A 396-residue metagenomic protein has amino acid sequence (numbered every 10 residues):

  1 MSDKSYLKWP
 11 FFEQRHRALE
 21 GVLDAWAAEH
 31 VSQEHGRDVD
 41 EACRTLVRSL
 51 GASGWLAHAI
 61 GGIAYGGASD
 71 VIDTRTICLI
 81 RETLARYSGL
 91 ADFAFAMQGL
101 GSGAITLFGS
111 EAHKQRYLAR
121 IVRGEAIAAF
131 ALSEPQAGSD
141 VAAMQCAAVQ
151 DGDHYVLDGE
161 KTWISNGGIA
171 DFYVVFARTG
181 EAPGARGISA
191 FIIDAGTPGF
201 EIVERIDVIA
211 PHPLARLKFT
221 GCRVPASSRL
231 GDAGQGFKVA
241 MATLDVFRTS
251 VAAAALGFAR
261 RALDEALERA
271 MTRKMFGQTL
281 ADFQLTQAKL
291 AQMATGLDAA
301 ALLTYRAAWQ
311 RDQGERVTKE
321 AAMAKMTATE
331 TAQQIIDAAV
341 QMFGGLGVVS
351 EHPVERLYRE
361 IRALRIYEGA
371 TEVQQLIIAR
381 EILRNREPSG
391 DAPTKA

Functional and structural regions predicted by a protein language model:
M1-R86, F108-H113, R120, G124 (+3 more regions): Alpha-helical interface subdomain recognition
G54, R81-A85, A177, I193-T197 (+1 more regions): Short Ser/Thr-interspersed hydrophobic loop/turn segments at strand-loop and sheet-helix junctions that line or gate
G89-A112, G138-V141: N-terminal glycine-rich flavin-associated loop
A94, Q136-S139, W163-N166, G180-A182 (+1 more regions): Short Gly/Pro-enriched turn/cap motifs at secondary-structure boundaries
I127-V149: A gly/ser-rich beta-alpha-beta helix-loop segment of oxidoreductase catalytic cores
A143, G196-P225: Flexible, small-/acidic-enriched active-site or ligand-binding loops
H154, D158-E201: A short core secondary-structure module
T220-V239: Long, acidic (Asp/Glu-rich), low-complexity accessory segments flanking structured domains
